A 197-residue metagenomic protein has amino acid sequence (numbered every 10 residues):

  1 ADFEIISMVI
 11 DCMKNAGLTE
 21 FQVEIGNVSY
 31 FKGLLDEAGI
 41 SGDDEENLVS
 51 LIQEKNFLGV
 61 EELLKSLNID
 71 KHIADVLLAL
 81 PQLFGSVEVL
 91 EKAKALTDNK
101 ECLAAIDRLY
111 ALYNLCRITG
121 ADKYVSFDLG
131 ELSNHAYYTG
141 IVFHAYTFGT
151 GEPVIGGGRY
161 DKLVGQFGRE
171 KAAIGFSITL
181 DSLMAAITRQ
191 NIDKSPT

Functional and structural regions predicted by a protein language model:
A1-E46, S50: Gly/lys/ser-thr-rich phosphate-binding loops in alpha/beta enzymes that coordinate phosphoanhydride or phosphate groups
A1-T19, E62-T197: Positively charged, Gly/Ser-enriched RNA/tRNA-binding surfaces
G26-S29, I52, G158-R159, I178: Short beta->alpha linker loops
Y30-F31, G59, L183: Short phosphate-engaging motifs
I40-E62, I69, A121, T147: Acidic, His- and aromatic-enriched active-site or binding-groove loops in soluble protein domains that engage sugars
